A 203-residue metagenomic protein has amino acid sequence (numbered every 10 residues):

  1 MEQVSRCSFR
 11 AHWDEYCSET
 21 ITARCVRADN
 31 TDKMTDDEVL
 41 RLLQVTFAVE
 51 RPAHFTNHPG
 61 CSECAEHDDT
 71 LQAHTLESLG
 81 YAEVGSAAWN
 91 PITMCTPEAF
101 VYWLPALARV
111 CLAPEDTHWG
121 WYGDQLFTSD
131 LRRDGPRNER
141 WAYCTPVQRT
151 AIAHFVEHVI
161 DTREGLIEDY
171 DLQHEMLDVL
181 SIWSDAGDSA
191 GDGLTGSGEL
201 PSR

Functional and structural regions predicted by a protein language model:
E2-F9: Extreme N-terminal basic, low-complexity initiation segments that serve as generic localization/processing leaders
Q3, T20-T22, T31, T35 (+11 more regions): Residue-identity detector for threonine
I21-P91, E199-S202: Long, low-complexity, highly charged intrinsically disordered regions
C95, F100-R203: Extended alpha-helical scaffolding segments
